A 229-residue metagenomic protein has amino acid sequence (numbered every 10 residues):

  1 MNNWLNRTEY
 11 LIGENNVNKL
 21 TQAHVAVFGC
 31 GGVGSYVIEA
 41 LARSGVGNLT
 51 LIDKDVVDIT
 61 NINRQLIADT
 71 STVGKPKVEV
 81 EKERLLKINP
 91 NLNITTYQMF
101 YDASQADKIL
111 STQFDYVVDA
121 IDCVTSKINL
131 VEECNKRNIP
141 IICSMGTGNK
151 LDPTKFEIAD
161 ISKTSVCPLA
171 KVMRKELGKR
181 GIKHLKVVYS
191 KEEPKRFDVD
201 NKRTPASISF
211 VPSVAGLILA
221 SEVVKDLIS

Functional and structural regions predicted by a protein language model:
M1-V25: N-terminal charged helix/coil linker that caps or initiates catalytic domains
V27-G29, I52: Conserved N-terminal Rossmann-fold NAD(P)-binding element of oxidoreductases
V33-G34: Hydrophobic/small residue at the entry helix of a nucleotide-binding pocket
R43-N48, K136: Conserved S-adenosyl-L-methionine
V46, L51-N89: Glycine-rich phosphate-binding loop and adjoining beta1-alpha1-beta2 segment of Rossmann-like nucleotide-binding folds
Q98-A106: Conserved SAM/SAH-binding loop
L110-Y116, I121-N129, K136-R137, I141 (+2 more regions): Glycine-rich phosphate/adenylate-binding loop
